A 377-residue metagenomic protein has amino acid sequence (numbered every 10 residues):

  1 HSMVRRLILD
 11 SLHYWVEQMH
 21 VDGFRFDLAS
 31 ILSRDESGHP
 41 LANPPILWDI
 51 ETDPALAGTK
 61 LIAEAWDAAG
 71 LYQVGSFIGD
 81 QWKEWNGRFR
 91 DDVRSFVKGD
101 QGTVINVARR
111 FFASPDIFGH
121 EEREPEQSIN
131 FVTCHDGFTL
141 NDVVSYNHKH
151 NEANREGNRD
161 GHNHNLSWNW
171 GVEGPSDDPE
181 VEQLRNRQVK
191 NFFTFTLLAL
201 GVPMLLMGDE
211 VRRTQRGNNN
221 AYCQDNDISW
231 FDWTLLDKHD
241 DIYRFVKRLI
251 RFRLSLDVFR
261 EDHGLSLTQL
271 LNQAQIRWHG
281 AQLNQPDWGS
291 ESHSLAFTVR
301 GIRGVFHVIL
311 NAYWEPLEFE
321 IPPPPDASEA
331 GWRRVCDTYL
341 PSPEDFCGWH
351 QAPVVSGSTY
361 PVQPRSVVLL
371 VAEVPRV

Functional and structural regions predicted by a protein language model:
H1-E17, V189-F193: Short, acidic/polar
L9-D35: Active-site groove signature of glycoside hydrolases
H20, S33-E36, L41-M207, R212 (+4 more regions): Conserved alpha/beta catalytic core and glycan-binding cleft of carbohydrate-active enzymes
S30, D67, V374: Flexible, active-site-proximal loop/turn residues at the rims of small-molecule/cofactor binding pockets and catalytic
S176, V181-K190, F195-L205, D209-V377: Carbohydrate-interacting/catalytic domains
